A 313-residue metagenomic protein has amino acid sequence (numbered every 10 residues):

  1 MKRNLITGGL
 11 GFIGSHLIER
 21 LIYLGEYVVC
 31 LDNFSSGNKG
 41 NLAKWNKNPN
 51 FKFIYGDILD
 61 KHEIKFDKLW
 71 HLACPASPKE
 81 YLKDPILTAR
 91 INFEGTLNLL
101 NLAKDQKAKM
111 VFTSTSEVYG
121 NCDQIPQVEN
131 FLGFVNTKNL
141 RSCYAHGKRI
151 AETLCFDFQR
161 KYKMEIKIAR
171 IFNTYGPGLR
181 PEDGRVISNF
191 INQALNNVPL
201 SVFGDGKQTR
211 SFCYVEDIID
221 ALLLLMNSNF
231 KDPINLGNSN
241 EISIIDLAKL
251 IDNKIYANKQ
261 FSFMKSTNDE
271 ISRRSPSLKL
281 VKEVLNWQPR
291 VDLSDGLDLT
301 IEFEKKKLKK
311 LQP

Functional and structural regions predicted by a protein language model:
M1-T174, E216, L222, R273 (+4 more regions): N-terminal Rossmann-like NAD(P)+-binding domain of SDR-like oxidoreductases, especially those catalyzing
N4, G8, S15-L17, G56 (+2 more regions): C-terminal substrate-binding subdomain of Rossmann-fold SDR/epimerase-dehydratase oxidoreductases
S36, P177, N238: Short, conserved catalytic or interaction motifs in soluble domains
K83-D84, G178-D183: Short, solvent-exposed loop/turn segments at secondary-structure boundaries
I125, P181-N189: A glycine/serine/threonine-rich, flexible loop-to-helix segment that serves as the NAD(P) cofactor-binding "lid"
I150, L154, F158, F190 (+2 more regions): Hydrophobic alpha-helix immediately C-terminal to the catalytic Tyr-X-X-X-Lys motif of short-chain
